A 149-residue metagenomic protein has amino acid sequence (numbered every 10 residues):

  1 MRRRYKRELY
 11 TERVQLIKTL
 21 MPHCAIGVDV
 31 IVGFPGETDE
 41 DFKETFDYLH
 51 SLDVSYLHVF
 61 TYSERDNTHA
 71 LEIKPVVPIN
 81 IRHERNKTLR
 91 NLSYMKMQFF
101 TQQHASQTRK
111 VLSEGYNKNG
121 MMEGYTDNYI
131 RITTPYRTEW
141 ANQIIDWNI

Functional and structural regions predicted by a protein language model:
M1-Y56, Y62-I81: Conserved non-cysteine loop/helix-boundary elements of the Radical SAM core domain that shape
Q15-H23, V59-F60, T88-N91, W140-I145: Short C-terminal domain-edge/linker segments immediately following a structured domain
E72-I149: Terminal RNA-binding accessory module
